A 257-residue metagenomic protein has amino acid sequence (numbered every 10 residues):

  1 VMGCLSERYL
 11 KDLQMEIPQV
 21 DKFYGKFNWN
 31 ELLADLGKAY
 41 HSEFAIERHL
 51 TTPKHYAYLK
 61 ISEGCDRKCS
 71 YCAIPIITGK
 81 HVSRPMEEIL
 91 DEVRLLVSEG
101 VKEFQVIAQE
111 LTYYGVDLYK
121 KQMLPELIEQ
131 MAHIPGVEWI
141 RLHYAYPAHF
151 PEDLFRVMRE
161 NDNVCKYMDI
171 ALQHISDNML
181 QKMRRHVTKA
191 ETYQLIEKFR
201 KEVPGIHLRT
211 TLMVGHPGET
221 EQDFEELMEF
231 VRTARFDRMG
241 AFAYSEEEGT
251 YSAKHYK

Functional and structural regions predicted by a protein language model:
V1-Y114, D153, M168, A190-K201 (+3 more regions): Proteins enriched for Cys/Gly/acidic motifs involved in redox and nucleic-acid/cofactor modification
R8, S98-F224: Conserved SAM/AdoMet-binding glycine-rich loop
Y58, W139, H207, T233-F236: Intrinsically disordered, low-complexity sequence elements enriched in Ser/Thr/Gly/Pro
H255-K257: Terminal RNA-binding accessory module
